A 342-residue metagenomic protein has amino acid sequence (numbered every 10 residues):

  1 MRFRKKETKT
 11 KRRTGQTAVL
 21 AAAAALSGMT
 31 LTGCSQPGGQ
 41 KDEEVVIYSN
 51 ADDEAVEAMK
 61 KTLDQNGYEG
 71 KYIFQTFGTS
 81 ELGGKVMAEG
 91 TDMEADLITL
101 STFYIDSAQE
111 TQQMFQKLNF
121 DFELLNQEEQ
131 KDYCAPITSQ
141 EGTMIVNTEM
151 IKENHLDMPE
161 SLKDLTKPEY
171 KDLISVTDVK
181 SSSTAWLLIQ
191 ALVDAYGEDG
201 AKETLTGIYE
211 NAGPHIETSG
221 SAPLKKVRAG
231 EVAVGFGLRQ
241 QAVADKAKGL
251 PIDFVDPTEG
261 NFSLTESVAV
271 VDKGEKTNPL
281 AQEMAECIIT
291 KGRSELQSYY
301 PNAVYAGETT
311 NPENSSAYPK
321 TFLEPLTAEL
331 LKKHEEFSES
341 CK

Functional and structural regions predicted by a protein language model:
M1-V45: Short, low-complexity disordered leader/linker segments with a strong preference for bacterial N-terminal type II
R2-R4, S35-L97: Conserved N-terminal structural module of periplasmic/extracytoplasmic solute-binding proteins
S49-E57, F77-S80, M93-L224, R228: Extracytoplasmic ligand-binding site segments that recognize negatively charged/polar headgroups
T102-Q109, R228-P251: A ligand-binding cleft/hinge motif common to bilobed small-molecule-binding domains
L124-Q127, L205-Y209, I216-E217, K248-D272: Periplasmic-binding protein-like
I145-M150, T265-T277, L296-Y299: A bilobed periplasmic-binding-protein/Venus flytrap-type ligand-binding module shared by bacterial periplasmic
L173-K180, C287-T309: Periplasmic-binding protein-like
N311-K342: Extracellular/periplasmic bilobal clamshell ligand-binding domains
